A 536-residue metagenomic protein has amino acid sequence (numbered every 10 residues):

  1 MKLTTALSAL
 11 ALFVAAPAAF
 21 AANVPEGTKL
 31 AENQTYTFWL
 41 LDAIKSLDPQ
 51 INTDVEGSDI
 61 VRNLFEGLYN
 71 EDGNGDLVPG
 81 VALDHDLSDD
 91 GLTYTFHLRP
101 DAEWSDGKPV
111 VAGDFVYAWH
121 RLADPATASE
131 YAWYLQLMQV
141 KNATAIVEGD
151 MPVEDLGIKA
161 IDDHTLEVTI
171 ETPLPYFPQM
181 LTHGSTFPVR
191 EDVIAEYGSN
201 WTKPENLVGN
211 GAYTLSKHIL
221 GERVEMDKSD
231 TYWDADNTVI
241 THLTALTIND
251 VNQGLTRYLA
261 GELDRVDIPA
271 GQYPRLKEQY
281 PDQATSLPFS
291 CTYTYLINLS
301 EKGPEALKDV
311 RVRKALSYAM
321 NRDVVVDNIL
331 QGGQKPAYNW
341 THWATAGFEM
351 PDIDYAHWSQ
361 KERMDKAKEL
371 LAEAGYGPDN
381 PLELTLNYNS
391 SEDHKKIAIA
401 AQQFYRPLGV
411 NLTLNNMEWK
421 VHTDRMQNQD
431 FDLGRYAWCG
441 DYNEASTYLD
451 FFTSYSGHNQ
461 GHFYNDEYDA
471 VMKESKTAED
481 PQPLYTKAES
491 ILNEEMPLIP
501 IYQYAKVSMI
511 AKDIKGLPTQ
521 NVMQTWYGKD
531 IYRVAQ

Functional and structural regions predicted by a protein language model:
N23, W39-D89, N206-G209: N-terminal lobe/hinge region of extracytoplasmic solute-binding protein
K29, V326, Q360, T413-H422 (+3 more regions): Extracytoplasmic/peripheral linker and loop segments enriched in polar/acidic and small residues with frequent Thr/Pro
T37, V111-A118, D163-T169, P173 (+7 more regions): Alpha-helical secondary-structure segments
L83-Y134, E167, G254-R257, A306: Aromatic- and charge-enriched surface segment that lines or borders ligand/interaction sites
V140-G149, V153-D155, K159, H164 (+5 more regions): Gly/Pro-rich hinge or "lid" segments in bacterial periplasmic/extracellular proteins
S216-D227, T244-P304, D327, A437: Extracellular/periplasmic solute-recognition and catalytic clefts
K335-E373, S391-K395: Structural transition elements
S508-Q536: Long beta-strand-rich cores associated with HINT superfamily self-processing modules
